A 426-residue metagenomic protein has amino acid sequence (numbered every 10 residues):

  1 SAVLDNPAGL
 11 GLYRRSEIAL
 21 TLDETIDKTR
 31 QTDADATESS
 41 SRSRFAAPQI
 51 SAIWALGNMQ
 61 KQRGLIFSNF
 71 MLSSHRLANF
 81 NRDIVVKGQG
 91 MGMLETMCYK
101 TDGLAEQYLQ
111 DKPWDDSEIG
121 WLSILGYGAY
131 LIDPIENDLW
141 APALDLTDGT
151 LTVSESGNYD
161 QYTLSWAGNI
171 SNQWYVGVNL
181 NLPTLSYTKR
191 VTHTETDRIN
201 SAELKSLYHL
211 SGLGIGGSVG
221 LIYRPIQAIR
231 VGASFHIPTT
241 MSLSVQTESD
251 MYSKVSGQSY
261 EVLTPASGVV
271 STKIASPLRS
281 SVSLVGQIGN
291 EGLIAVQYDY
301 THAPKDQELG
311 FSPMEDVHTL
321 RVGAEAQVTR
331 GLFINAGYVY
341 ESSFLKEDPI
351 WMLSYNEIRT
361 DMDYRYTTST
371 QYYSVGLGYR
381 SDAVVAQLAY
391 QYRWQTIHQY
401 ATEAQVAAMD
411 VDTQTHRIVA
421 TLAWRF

Functional and structural regions predicted by a protein language model:
S1-D5, L10-M91, G157-D160: Outer-membrane beta-barrel translocator/receptor signature
A55-F426: Outer-membrane beta-barrel porins/channels
